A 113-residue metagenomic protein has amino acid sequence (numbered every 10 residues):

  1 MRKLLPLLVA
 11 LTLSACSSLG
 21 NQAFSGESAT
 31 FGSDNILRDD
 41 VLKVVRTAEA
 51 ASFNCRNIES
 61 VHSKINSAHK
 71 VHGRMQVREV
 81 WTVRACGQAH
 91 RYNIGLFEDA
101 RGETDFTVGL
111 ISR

Functional and structural regions predicted by a protein language model:
M1-L4: Positively charged n-region of N-terminal signal peptides that target proteins for export
T12-A15: C-terminal motif of bacterial Sec signal peptides marking the signal peptidase cleavage site
S17-R113: Cysteine-centric segments in proteins
